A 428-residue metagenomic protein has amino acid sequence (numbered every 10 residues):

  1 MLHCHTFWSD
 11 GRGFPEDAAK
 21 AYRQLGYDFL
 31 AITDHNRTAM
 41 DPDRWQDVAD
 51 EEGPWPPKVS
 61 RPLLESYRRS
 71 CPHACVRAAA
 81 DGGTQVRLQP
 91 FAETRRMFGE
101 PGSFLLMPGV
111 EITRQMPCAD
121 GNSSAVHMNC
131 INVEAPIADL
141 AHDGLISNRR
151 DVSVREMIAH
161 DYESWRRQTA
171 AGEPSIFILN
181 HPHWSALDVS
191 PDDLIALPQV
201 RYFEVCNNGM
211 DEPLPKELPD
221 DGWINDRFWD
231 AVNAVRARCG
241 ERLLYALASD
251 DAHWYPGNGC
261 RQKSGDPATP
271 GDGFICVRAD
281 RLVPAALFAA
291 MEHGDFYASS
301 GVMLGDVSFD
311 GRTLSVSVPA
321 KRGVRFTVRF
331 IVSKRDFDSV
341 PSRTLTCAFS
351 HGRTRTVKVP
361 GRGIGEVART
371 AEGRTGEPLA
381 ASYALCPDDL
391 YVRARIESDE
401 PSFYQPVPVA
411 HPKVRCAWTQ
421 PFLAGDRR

Functional and structural regions predicted by a protein language model:
M1-N180, L187-V189, C206-N208, P213-K216 (+6 more regions): A metal-dependent hydrolase metal-coordination microenvironment
S9, P15-A19, I32, N233-A246 (+1 more regions): C-terminal functional module detector
Q24, A171, A196-L197, D388: Alpha-helix termination/capping residues and helix-transition junctions
R95-E100, A196, P267-T269: Short, conserved catalytic or adaptor-binding loops enriched in Gly and charged residues
P117-N122, D192-I195, D266-A268: Short glycine-biased active-site loop of nucleotidyltransferases that positions the nucleotide triphosphate and helps
H127-E134, I195, Q199, R236: N-terminal low-complexity, intrinsically disordered tails enriched in Ser/Pro/Gly and acidic/polar residues
D192-E212, T269-A286: Structural recognition of alpha->loop->beta junctions
